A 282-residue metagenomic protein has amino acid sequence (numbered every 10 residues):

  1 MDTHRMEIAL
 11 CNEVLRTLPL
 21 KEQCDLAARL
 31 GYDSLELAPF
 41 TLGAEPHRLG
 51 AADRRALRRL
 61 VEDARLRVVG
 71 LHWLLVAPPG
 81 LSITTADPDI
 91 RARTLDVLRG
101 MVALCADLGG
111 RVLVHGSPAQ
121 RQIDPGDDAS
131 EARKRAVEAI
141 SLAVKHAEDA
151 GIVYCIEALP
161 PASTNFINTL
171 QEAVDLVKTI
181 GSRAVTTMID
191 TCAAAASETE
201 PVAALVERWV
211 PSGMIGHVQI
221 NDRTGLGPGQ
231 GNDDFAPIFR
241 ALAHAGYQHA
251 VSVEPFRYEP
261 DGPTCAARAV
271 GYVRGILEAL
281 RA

Functional and structural regions predicted by a protein language model:
M1-A9, V14-G31, E62, G109-R111 (+2 more regions): Histidine-acidic metal/acid-base catalytic patches
D2-A9, G70-I83, S117-D124: N-terminal small/glycine-rich loop or linker at the start of catalytic domains across soluble metabolic enzymes
V14-R16, P39-T41, L74-A77, P118-R121 (+4 more regions): Active-site-proximal loop/turn and secondary-structure-junction residues that shape catalytic pockets, frequently
K21-E22, E62-D63, G80-T186, A196: Active-site acidic/histidine proton-transfer and metal-coordination neighborhood in alpha/beta enzyme cores
A38-V61, S117-P118, D124: Glycine-rich, proline-tolerant flexible connector loops at the mouths of alpha/beta enzymes
H47-R54, D87-R91, G126-R133, F166 (+3 more regions): Flexible, glycine- and charge-enriched loops at secondary-structure boundaries
R54-V76, G80: Short hydrophobic interaction/assembly module
